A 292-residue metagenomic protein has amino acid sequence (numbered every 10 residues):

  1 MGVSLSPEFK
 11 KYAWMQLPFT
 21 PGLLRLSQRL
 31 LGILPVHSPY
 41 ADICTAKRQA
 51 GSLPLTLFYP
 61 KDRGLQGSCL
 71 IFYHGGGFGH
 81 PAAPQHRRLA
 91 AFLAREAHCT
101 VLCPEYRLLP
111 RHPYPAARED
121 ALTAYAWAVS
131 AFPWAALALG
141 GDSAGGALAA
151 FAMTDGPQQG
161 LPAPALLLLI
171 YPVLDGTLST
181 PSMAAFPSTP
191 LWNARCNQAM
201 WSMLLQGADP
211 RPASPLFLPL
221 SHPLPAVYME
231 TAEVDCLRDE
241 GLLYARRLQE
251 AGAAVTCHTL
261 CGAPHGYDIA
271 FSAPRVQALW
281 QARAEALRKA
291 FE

Functional and structural regions predicted by a protein language model:
G2-Q49: An N-terminal hydrophobic leader/cap segment in hydrolases
F9, W14-M15, C44-E292: Alpha/beta-hydrolase superfamily serine-hydrolase fold, recognizing
